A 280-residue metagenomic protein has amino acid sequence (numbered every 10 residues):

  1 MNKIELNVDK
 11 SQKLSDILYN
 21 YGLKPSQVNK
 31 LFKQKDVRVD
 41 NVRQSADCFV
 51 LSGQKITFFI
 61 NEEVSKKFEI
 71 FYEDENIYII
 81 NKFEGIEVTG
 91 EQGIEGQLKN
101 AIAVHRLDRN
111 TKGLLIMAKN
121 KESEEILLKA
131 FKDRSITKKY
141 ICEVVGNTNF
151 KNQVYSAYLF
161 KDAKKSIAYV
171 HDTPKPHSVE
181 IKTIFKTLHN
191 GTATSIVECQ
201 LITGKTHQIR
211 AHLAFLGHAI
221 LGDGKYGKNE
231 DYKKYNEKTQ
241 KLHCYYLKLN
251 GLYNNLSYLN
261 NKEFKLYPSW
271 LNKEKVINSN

Functional and structural regions predicted by a protein language model:
M1-N280: RNA pseudouridine synthases
